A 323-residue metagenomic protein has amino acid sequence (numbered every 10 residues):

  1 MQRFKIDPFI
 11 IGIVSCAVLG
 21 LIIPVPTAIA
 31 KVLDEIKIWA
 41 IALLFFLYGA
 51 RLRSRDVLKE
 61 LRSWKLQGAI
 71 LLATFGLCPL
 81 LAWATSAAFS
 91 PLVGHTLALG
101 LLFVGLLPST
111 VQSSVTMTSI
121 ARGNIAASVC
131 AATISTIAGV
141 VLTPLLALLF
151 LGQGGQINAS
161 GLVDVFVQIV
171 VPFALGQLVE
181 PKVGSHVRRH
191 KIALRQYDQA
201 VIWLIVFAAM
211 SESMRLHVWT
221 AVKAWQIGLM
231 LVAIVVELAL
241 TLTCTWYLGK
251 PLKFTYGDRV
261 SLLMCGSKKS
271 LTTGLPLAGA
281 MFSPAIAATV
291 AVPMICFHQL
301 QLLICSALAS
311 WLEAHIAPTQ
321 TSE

Functional and structural regions predicted by a protein language model:
M1-L92, L148, G152-Y256, I316 (+1 more regions): Structural signature of multi-pass alpha-helical membrane transport proteins
I11, A73-L81, L106-V111, A127-L148 (+3 more regions): Membrane-embedded alpha-helical segments of transport systems, primarily multispan ion/solute transporters
A28, H217-A224, L277-I295: Extracellular/periplasmic helix-loop-helix junctions in multi-pass membrane proteins
R51-L52, T273-A280: Transmembrane alpha-helical segments of integral membrane proteins
K59, S114-N124, T220, Y247-P251 (+2 more regions): Helix-loop junctions at the membrane interface of multi-pass solute transporters
W64-L71, L92-L106, G123-T133, G161 (+3 more regions): The feature identifies polytopic integral membrane transport proteins across all domains of life
S86-L142, A147-G161: Membrane-interface helix-loop-helix junctions at boundaries between adjacent transmembrane segments
L240, C244-G249, L277, A291-A317: Membrane-helix cytosolic exit motif
